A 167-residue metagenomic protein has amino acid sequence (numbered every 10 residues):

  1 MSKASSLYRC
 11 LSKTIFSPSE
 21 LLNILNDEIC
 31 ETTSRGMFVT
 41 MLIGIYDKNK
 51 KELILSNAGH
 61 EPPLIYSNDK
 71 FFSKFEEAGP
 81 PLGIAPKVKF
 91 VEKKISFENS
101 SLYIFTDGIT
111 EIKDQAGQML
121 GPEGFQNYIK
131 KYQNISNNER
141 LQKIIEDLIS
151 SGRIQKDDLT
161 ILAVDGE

Functional and structural regions predicted by a protein language model:
M1-S2: Conserved long alpha-helical elements within nucleotide-processing catalytic cores of c-di-GMP signaling and class III
S6-E167: Conserved subregion of the PPM/PP2C metallophosphatase catalytic domain
